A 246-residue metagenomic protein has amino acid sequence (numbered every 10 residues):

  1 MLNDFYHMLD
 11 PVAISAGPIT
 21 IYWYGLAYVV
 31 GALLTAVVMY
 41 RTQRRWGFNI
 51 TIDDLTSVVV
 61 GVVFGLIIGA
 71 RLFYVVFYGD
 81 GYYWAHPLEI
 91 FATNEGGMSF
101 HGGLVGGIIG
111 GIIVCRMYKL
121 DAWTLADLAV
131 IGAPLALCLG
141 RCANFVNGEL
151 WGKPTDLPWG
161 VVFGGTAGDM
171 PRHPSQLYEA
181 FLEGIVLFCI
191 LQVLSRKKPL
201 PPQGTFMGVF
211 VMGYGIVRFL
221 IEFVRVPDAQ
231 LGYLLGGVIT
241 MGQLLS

Functional and structural regions predicted by a protein language model:
M1-L245: Hydrophobic, membrane-interfacing alpha helices
